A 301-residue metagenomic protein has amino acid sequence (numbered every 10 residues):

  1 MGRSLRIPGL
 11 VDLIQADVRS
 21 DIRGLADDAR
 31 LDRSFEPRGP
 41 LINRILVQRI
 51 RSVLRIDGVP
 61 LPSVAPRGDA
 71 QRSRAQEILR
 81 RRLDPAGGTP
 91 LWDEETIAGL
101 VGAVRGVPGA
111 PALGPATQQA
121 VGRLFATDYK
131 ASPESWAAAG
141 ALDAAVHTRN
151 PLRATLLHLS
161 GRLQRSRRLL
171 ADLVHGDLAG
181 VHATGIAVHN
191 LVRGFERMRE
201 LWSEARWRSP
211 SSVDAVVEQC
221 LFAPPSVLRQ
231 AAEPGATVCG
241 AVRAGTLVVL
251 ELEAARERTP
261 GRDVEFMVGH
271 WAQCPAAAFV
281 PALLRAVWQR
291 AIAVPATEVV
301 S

Functional and structural regions predicted by a protein language model:
M1-R23, D28-S301: Cytochrome P450
